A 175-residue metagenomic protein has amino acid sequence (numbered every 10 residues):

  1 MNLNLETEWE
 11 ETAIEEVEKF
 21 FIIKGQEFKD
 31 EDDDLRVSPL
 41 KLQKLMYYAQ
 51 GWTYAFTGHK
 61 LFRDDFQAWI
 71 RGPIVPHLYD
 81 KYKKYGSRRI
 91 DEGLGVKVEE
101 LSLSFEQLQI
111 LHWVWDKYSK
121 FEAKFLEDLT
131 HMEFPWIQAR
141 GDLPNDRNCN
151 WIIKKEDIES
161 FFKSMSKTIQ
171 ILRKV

Functional and structural regions predicted by a protein language model:
M1-V175: Domain-edge interaction signal
